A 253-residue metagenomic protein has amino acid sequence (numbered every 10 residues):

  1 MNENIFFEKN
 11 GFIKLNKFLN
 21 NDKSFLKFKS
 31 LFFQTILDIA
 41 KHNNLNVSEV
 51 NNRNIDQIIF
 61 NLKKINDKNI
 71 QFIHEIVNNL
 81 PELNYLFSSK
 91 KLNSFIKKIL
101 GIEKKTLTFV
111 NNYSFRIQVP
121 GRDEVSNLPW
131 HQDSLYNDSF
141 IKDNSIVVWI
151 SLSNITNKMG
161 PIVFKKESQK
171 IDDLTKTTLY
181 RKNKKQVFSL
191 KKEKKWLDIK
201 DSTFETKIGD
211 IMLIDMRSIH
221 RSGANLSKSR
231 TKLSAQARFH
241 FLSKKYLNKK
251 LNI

Functional and structural regions predicted by a protein language model:
N2-K9, N16-W130, Y136: Non-heme Fe(II)-dependent double-stranded beta-helix
G101, H131-S145, I199, T206: A short beta-loop-beta micro-motif enriched in histidine and acidic residues
K105, S134-N144, I150-P161, E167-Q169: Active-site region of the double-stranded beta-helix
L135-Y136, R217-R221: Histidine-centered metal-chelating micro-motifs
V147-I150, S229-K244: A short hydrophobic beta-strand segment most commonly corresponding to one strand of the jelly-roll/cupin
I155-I219, K244: Double-stranded beta-helix
G223-K228: Short proline/glycine-enriched turn/loop segments at secondary-structure junctions
